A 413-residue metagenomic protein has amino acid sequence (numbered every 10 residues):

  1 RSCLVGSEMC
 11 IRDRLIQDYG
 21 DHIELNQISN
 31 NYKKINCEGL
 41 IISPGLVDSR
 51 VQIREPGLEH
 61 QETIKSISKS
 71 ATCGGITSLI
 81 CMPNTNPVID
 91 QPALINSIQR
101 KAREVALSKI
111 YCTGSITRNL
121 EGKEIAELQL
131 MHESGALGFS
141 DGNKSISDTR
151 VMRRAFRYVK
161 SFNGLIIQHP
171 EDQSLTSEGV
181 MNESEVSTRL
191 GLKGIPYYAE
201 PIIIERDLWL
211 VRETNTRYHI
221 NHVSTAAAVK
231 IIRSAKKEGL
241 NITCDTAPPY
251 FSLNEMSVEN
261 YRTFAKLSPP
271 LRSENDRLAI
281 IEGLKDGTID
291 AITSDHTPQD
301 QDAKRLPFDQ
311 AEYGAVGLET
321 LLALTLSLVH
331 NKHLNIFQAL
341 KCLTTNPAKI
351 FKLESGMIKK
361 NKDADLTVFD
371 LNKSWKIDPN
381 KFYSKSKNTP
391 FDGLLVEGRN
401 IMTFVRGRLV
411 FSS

Functional and structural regions predicted by a protein language model:
R1-G6, C10-I11: Single conserved hydrophobic/aromatic residue that forms the stacking wall/gate of nucleotide- or nucleobase-binding
R14, G39, R50, A71 (+13 more regions): Divalent metal-coordination and catalytic microenvironments
E24-I42: Active-site metal-binding motif and surrounding structural segment of the metallo-beta-lactamase
E38-E104: Metal-associated gating/positioning segment near the N- to mid-region
S43, P92-K109, R157-Q168, T320 (+1 more regions): Alpha-helix-loop-beta-strand connector modules within alpha/beta enzyme cores
K123-I292: Histidine/acidic residue-rich metal-binding segments in metalloenzymes
R189-R217, F264, K285-I292, T297-L371: His/Asp/Glu-enriched, well-ordered alpha-helical/loop segment that forms or immediately abuts the divalent-metal
P307-Q310, D363-S413: C-terminal cap of metal-dependent C-N hydrolases
